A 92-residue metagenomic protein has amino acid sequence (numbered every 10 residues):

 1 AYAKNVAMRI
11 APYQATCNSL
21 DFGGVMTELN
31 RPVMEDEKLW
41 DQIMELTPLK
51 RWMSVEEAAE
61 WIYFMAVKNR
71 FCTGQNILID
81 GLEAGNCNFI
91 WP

Functional and structural regions predicted by a protein language model:
A1-R9, S19: Conserved catalytic helix of short-chain dehydrogenase/reductases
I10-P12, V25, M53, A66: A short hydrophobic alpha-helix cap/turn motif
A11, T16, C72-G74: Short, small/polar-rich loop/turn modules that mediate ligand/substrate recognition or access, typified
L20, I79-L82: Glycine-rich Rossmann NAD(P)(H)-binding loop
D21-P32: Short, flexible catalytic-loop segment of classical short-chain dehydrogenase/reductase
E37-E56: Catalytic Tyr-x(3-8)-Lys segment
R51-I79: C-terminal substrate-recognition "lid" of short-chain dehydrogenase/reductases
I90-P92: A short alpha/beta connector and helix-capping loop motif
